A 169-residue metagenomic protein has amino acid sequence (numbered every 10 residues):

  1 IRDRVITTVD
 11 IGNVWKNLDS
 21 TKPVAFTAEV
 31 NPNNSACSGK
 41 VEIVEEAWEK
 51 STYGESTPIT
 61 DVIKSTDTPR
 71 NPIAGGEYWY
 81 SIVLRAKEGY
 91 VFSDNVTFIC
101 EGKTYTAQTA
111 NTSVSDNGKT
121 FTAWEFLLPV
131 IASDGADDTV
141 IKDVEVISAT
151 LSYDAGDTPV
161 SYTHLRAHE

Functional and structural regions predicted by a protein language model:
I1-D3, T163-E169: Conserved small/polar residues in nucleotide/adenosyl-binding loops
R2-R4, C100-Y105, G118-D138: Repeat-associated, polar segments at repeat-unit boundaries in modular proteins
R4-E42, A47-T52, A132-Y162: Extracellular, modular beta-sheet/disulfide-rich ectodomains of secreted and cell-surface proteins
T7, Y80-I82, W124: Hydrophobic residues positioned within well-ordered beta-strands of beta-sheet architectures
W48-E77, R166: Serine/threonine-rich, repeat-prone extracellular segments and beta-strand-based repeat modules of secreted/surface
E77-Y105: Surface-exposed interfaces of beta-sheet-rich extracellular modules
Q108-T112: Solvent-exposed serine/threonine-rich low-complexity stretches and specific carbohydrate-binding patches
